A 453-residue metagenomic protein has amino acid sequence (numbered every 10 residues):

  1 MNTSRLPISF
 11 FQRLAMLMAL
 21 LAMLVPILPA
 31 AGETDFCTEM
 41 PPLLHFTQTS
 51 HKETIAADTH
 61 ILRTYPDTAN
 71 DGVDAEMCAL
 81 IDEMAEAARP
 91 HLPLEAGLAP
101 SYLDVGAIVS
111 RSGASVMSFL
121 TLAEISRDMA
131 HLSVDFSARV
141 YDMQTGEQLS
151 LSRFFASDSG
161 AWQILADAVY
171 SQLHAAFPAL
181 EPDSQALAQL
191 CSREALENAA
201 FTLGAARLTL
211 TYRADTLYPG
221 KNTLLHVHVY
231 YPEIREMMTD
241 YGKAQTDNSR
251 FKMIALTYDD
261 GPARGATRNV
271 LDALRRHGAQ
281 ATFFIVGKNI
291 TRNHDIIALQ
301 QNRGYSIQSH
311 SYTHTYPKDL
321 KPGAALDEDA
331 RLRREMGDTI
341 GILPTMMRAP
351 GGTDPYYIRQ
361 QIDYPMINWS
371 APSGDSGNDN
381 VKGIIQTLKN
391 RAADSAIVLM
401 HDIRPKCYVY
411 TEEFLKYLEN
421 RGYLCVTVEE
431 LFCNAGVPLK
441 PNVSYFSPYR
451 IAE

Functional and structural regions predicted by a protein language model:
T3-A15: Bacterial N-terminal signal peptides that target proteins for export
F10-R13, L28-I254: Compositionally biased intrinsically disordered regions enriched in Thr/Gly
A15-P26: Bacterial N-terminal signal peptides
T68, R127-D128, L151-A156, L256-G261 (+5 more regions): Second-shell loop/turn segments in exported
R111-S112, L132-S133, T202-L203, D247-R250 (+4 more regions): Extracellular/periplasmic catalytic domains that process cell-envelope and extracellular macromolecules
T121-I125, T145, R153-F155, Y212-A214 (+6 more regions): A mature extracytoplasmic/lumenal domain signature
G146, S159, N269, R292 (+1 more regions): Catalytic domains of cell-wall/extracellular-matrix polysaccharide-remodeling enzymes, centered on de-N-acetylation
T239-K318, A324-R331, E335-D338, Y417 (+2 more regions): Active-site beta->alpha N-cap acidic-glycine motif
